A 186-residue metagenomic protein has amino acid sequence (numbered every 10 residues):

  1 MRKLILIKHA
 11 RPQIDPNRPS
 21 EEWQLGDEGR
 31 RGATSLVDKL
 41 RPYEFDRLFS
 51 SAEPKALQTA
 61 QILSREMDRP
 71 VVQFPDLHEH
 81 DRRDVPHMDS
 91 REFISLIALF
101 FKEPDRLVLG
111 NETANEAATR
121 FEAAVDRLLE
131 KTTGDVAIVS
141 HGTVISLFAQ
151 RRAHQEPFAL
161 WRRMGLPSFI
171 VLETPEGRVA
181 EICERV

Functional and structural regions predicted by a protein language model:
R2-Q73, N115, P167: Active-site-proximal alpha-helix that buttresses catalytic centers in soluble enzyme cores
L4, T132-G142: Generic beta-sheet signal
P12, V144-I145: Short active-site segment of divalent metal-dependent hydrolases/proteases that encodes the spacing between
Q24, R65-R120: Phosphate-handling substructures
R41-E44, L128-G134: Glycine-rich phosphate-binding loop signature in dinucleotide/nucleotide-binding domains
S51-E53, D76, V139-T143: Short, well-ordered beta-to-alpha junction loops that form the rim of enzyme active sites and present histidine/acidic
I62, L147, R151: Active-site signature of alpha/beta-hydrolase-fold catalytic machinery across serine- and Asp/Cys-nucleophile hydrolases
Q155-C183: Domain-level recognition of soluble alpha/beta enzyme cores, biased toward histidine phosphatases/phosphomutases
